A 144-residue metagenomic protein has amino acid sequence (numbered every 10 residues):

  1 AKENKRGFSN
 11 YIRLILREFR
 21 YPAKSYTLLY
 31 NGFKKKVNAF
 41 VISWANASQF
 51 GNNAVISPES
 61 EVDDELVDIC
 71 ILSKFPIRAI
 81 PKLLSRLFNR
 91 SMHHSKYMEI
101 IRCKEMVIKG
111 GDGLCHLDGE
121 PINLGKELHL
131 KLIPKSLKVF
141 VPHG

Functional and structural regions predicted by a protein language model:
A1-G144: Long C-terminal subdomains/extensions of small-metabolite kinases
